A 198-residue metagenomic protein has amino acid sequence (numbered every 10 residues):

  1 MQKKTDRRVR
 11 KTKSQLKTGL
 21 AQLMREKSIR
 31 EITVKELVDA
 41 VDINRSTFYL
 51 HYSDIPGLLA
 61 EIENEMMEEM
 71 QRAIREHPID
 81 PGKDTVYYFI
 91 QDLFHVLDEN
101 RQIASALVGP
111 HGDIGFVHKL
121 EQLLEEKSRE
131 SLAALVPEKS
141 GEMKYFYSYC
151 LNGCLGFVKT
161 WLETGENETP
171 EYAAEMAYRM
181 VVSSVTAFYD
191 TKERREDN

Functional and structural regions predicted by a protein language model:
M1-K27: Basic, helix-initiating cap at the start of DNA-binding domains
G19, H51, E61: Residues in the recognition helix of alpha-helical DNA-binding motifs
Q22-I29, A73, N100, S184 (+1 more regions): Basic, amphipathic alpha-helical hairpins
L23-G57: Helix-turn-helix
T33-V34, I62-Q71: Short, basic, alpha-helical segments at the C-terminal edge of helix-turn-helix-like DNA-binding modules
R75-I103: Hydrophobic alpha-helical connector segments
H111-V136, G141-L155, V182, T186: Amphipathic alpha-helical packing segments from all-alpha helical-bundle domains
N152, T160-N198: C-terminal peripheral helix-coil segments that are non-catalytic and often amphipathic
